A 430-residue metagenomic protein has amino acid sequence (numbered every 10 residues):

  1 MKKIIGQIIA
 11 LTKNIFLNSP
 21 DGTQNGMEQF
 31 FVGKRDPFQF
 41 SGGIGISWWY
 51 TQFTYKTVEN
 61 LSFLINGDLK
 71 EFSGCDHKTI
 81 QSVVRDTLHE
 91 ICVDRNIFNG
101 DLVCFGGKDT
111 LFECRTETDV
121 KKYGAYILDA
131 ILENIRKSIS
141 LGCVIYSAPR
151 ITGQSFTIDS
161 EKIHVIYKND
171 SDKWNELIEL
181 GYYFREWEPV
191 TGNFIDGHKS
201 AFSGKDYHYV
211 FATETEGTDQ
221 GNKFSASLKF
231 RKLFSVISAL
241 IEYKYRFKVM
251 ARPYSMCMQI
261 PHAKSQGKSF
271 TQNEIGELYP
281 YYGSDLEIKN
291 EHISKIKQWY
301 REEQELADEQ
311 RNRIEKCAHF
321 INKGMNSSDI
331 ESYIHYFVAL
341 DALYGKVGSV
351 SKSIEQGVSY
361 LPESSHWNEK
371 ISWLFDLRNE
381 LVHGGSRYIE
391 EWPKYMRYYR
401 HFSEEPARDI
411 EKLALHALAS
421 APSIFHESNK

Functional and structural regions predicted by a protein language model:
M1-N60: Charged, amphipathic alpha-helical stretches
Q7, L11-N18, R313-G324, L374-G384: Solvent-exposed, amphipathic alpha-helical segments
I44, W48, I288-E291, K323 (+2 more regions): Acidic, Ser/Thr/Gly/Pro-rich intrinsically disordered interaction regions
W49-I80, S332-N368: Flexible secondary-structure boundary motifs
N66-E331, P406-N429: Charged, non-catalytic interaction/linker regions at domain boundaries that couple catalytic cores to substrate
D308-K316, S351-S353, V382-E390: Active-site-adjacent bridging/hinge elements
G348, N379-E390, A419-H426: Charged/polar positions within long, soluble alpha-helices
H366-Y395: Histidine-centered, metal-coordinating catalytic motifs and their short helical/loop contexts
